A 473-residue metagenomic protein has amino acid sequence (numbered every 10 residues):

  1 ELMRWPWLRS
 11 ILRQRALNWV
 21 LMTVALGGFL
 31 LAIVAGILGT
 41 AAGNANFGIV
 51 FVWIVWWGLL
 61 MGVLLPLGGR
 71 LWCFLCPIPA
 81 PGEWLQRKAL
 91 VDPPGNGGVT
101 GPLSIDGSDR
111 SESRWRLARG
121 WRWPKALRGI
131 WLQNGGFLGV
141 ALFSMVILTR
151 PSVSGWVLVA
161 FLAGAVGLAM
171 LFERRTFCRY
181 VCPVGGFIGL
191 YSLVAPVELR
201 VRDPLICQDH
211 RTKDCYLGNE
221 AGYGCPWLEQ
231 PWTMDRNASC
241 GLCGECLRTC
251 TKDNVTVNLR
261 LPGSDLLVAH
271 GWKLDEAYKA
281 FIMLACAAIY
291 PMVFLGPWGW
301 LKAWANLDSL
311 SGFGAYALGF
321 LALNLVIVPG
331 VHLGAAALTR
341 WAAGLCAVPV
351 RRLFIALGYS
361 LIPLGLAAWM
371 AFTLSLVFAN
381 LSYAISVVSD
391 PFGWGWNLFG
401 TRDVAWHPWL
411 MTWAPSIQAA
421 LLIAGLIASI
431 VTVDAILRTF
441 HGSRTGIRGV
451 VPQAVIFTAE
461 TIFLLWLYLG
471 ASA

Functional and structural regions predicted by a protein language model:
E1-D209, Y223, E229, G244-R248 (+2 more regions): Membrane-embedded alpha-helical bundles of multi-pass integral membrane proteins
G69, M234-N237: Conserved short loop/turn motifs at secondary-structure junctions
D214-D235: Solvent-exposed, extramembrane regions of membrane proteins
A238-G244: Aromatic- and glycine-enriched pocket-lining scaffold segments that form the walls of small-molecule binding clefts
